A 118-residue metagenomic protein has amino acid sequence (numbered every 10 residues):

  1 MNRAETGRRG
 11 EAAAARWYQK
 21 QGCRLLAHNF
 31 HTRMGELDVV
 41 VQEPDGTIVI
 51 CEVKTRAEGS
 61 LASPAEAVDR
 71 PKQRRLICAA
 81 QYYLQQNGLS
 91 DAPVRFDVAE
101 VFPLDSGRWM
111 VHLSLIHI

Functional and structural regions predicted by a protein language model:
M1, E5, R9, M34 (+3 more regions): Residues at secondary-structure transition points
M1-H28: Acidic-basic catalytic patches of nuclease active cores, encompassing PD-(D/E)XK and other metal-cofactor nuclease
Y18, L37-S60, L76: Conserved catalytic cores of phosphodiester-cleaving nucleases, focusing on short active-site segments
G35-L37, V94-F96, W109: Change "...and in nucleic-acid phosphodiester-cleaving endonucleases..." to "...and in nucleic-acid processing enzymes
D45-T47, D105-W109: Short, solvent-exposed loop/turn segments that connect beta-strands within catalytic domains and beta-strand-rich
T47-V49, D97, H112: Protein kinase-like catalytic core scaffold
T55-L104: Catalytic cores of nucleic-acid endonucleases
I116-I118: Conserved small/polar residues in nucleotide/adenosyl-binding loops
